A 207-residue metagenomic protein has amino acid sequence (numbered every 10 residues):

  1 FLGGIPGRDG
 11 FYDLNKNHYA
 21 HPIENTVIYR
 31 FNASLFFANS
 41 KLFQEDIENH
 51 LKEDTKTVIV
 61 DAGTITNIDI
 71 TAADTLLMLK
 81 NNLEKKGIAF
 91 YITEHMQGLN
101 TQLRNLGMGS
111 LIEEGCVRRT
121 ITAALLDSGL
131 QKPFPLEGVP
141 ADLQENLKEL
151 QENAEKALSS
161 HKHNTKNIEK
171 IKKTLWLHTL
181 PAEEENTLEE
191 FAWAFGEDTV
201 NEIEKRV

Functional and structural regions predicted by a protein language model:
F1-L106, S110: The feature marks cytosolic C-terminal regulatory regions of anion transporters and related permeases
T26, E48-N49, E84-G196, V200-R206: STAS-like cytosolic regulatory interaction modules
